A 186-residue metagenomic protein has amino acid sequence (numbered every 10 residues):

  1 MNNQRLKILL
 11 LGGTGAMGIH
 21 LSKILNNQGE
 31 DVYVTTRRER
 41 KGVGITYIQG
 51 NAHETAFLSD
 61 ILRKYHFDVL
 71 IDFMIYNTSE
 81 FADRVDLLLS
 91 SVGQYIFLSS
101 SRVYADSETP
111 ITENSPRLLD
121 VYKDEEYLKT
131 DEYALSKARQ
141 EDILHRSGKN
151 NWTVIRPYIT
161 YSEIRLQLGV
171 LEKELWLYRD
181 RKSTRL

Functional and structural regions predicted by a protein language model:
L6-Q28: N-terminal Rossmann NAD(P)H-binding glycine-rich loop of SDR-like oxidoreductase domains
L11, T35, F73, L98-S100 (+1 more regions): SDR active-site strand-loop-helix element
D31-R37: Conserved glycine-rich Rossmann-like NAD(P)H-binding loop of the short-chain dehydrogenase/reductase
R40-G42, T46-F97, V103-A105: NAD(P)H-binding glycine-rich loop region in Rossmannoid oxidoreductase-like domains and their noncatalytic homologs
D83-R139, R146-S147, T153: Conserved Rossmann-fold NAD(P)-dependent oxidoreductase catalytic core, especially the SDR/UDP-sugar
E141-L166: Conserved beta-loop-beta element that borders a ligand/cofactor-binding pocket
S162-W176: Glycine/proline-rich active-site loop of Rossmann-fold NAD(P)-dependent oxidoreductases
T184-L186: Conserved small/polar residues in nucleotide/adenosyl-binding loops
